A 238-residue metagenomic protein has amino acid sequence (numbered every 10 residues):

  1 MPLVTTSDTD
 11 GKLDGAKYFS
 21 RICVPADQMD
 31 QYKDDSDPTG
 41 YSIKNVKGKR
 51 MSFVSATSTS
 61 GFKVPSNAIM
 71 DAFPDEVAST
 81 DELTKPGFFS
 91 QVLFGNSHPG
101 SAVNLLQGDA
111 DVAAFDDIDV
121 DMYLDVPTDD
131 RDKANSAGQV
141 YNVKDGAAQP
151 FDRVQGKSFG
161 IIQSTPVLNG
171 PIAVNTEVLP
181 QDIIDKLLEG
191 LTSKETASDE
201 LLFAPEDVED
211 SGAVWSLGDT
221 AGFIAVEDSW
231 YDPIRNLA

Functional and structural regions predicted by a protein language model:
V4-V77: A conserved helix-loop-strand patch within extracytoplasmic ligand-binding domains of the periplasmic binding
S7-D10, D27-Q31, E76-S79, I118-D119 (+2 more regions): Glycine-rich loops and low-complexity Gly/Arg-rich segments that provide flexible linkers or classic glycine-based
L13-A16, D35, D81-K85, Y123-D125 (+2 more regions): Short C-terminal domain-edge/linker segments immediately following a structured domain
Y18-V24, A56, T84-L93, D199-E200 (+1 more regions): Low-complexity, flexible helical/coil segments
Q28-G40, S101-D111, P171-I184, D228-A238: A broadly tuned preference for mixed-charge, low-complexity surface segments
R50-S52, S58-D182: Pocket-lining segment of extracytoplasmic ligand-binding domains
V178-A238: An extracytoplasmic/periplasmic, membrane-proximal ligand-sensing/linker region
